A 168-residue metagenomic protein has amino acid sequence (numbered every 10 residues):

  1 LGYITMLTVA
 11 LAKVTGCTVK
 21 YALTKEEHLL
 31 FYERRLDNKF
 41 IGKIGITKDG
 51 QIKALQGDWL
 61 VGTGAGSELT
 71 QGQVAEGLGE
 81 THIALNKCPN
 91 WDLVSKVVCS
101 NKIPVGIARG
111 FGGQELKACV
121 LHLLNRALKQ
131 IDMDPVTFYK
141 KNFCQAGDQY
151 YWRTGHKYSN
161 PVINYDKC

Functional and structural regions predicted by a protein language model:
L1-T15, E68, G72-I83, I107-N142 (+2 more regions): Alpha-helical support elements that line or immediately flank enzyme active sites and cofactor-binding pockets
G16-E26, K53-D58, V136-C144: Beta-strand segments within the central parallel beta-sheet cores of soluble alpha/beta enzyme folds
V19-F40: Structured beta-strand/loop patches that form or line metal/cofactor-binding pockets in enzymes
E27-F31, G62-S67, Q145-Y151: Flexible loop/turn segments at secondary-structure boundaries
H28, V105-R109, D148-H156: Active-site-proximal beta-alpha loop/turn segments in soluble metabolic enzymes
D37-L123: Glycine-rich loop/linker segments at domain edges
